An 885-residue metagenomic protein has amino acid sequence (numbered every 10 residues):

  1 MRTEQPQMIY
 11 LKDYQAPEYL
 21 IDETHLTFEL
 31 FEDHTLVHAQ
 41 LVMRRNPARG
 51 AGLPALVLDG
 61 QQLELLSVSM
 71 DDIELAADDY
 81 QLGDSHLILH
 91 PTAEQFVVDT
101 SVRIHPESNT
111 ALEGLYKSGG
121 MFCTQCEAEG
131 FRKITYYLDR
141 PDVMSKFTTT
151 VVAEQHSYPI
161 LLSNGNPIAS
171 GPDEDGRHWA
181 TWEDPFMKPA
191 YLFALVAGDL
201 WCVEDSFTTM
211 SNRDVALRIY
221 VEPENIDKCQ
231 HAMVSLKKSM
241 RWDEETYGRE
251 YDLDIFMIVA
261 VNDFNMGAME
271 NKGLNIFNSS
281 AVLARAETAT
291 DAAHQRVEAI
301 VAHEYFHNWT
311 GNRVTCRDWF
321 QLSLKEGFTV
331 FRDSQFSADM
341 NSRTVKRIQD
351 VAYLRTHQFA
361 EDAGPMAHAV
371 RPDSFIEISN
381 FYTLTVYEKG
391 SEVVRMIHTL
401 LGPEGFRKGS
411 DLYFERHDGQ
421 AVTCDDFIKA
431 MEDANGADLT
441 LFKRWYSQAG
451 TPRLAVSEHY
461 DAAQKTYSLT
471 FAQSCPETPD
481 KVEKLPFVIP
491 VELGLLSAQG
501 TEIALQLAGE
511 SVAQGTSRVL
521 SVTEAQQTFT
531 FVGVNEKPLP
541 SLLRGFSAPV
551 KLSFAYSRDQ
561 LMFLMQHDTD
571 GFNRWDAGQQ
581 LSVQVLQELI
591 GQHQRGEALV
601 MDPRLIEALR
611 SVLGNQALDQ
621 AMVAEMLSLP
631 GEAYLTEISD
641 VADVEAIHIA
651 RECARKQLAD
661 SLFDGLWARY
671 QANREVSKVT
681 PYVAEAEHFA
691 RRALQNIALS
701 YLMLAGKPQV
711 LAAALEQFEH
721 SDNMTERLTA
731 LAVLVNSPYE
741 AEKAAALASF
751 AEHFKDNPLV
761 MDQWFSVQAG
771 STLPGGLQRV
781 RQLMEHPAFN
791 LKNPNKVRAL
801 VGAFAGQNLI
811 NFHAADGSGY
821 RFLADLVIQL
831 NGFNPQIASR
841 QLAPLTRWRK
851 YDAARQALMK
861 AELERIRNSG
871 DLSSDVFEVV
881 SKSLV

Functional and structural regions predicted by a protein language model:
M1-L36, Y116-Q125, Y137, P141 (+1 more regions): N-terminal, polar/Ser/Thr-rich
Q40-L63, Y136-D139, S145-E154, D425 (+1 more regions): Surface-exposed beta-strand/loop patches in extracellular or lumenal glycoproteins
N46-L56, G60-S118, D139, E174-D175 (+1 more regions): A surface-exposed beta-strand-loop module
E64-D71, D438-L441, T451-L542, T636-S639 (+2 more regions): Beta-strand-rich binding/interaction modules
S101-E204, F442, G571-W575, L581: Extended, low-hydrophobicity, Ser/Thr/Pro/Gly-biased non-transmembrane segments
I104-A111, P476-E477, F546-L552: Short acidic/polar inter-strand loop motif in beta-rich domains
W182, S211-A463, S468-F471: Hydrophobic alpha-helical and helix-loop surface patches within well-folded domains that function as non-catalytic
T356, T383, V532-V885: Long, ordered, helix-rich scaffold segments
